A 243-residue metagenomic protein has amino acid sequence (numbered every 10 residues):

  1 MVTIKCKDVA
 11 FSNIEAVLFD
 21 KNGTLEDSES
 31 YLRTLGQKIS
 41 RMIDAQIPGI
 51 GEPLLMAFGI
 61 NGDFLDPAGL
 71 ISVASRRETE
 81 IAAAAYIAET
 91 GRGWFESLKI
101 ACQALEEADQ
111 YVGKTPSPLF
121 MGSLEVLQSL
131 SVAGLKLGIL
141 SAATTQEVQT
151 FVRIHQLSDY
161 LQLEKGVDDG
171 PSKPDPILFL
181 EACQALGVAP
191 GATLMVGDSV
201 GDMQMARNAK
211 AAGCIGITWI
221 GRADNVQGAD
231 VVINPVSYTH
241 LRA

Functional and structural regions predicted by a protein language model:
V2-I60: Active-site neighborhood of HAD-like aspartate-dependent phosphohydrolases
N13, D159-L163, P190-L194: Short acidic capping loops at alpha-helix termini that bridge into adjacent secondary structure
T24, S141-A143: Conserved phosphate-coupling serine/threonine residues in phosphotransfer and NTP-handling enzymes
E52-A108, L124-S129: A metal-dependent, Asp-based hydrolase signature
V73, R77, Y111-I139, Q146-Q149 (+1 more regions): Short, acidic loop-to-helix structural element flanking the phosphoryl-transfer center in phosphate-processing enzymes
P174-V200: Conserved Lys-Pro-Asp/Glu-containing loop-to-beta segment of HAD-superfamily phosphomonoesterases, centered on
M195-V231: Acidic, Mg2+-coordinating phosphoryl-transfer loop and its flanking beta/alpha structural elements, shared across
T239-A243: Conserved small/polar residues in nucleotide/adenosyl-binding loops
